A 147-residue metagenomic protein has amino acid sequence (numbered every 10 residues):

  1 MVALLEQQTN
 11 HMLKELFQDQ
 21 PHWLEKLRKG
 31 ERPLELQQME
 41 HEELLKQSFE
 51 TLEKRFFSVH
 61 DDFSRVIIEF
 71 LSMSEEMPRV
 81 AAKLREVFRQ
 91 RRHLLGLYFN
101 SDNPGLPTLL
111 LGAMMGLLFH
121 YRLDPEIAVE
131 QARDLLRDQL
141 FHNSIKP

Functional and structural regions predicted by a protein language model:
M1-Q8: Helix-turn-helix
Q8, L16, Q20, L27 (+8 more regions): A general structural signal marking secondary-structure boundaries and capping sites
Q8, M12, V66-I67: Hydrophobic alpha-helical segments typical of transmembrane helices and their membrane-interface/capping positions
L13-D61, L106, L110: Hydrophobic alpha-helical connector segments
E42-F57, H93-G96, R137-I145: Short amphipathic alpha-helical segments and their helix-coil junctions
L52, I67-L71, L110, M114-L117: Short alpha-helical scaffolding segments that buttress acidic/His motifs in well-ordered protein cores
F57-I68, S74-T108: Amphipathic alpha-helical packing segments from all-alpha helical-bundle domains
A81-F88, Y98-P147: Hydrophobic/aromatic-rich alpha-helical bundle segments in the mid-to-C-terminal region
